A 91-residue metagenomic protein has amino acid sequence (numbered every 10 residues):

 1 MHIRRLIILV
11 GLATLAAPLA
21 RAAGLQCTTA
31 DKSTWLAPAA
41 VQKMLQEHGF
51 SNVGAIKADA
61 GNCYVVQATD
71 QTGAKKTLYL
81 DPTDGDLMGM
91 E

Functional and structural regions predicted by a protein language model:
M1-R21: Classic N-terminal secretory signal peptides
A20-A30: Cleaved targeting-peptide boundary
T28-N52: Short, non-transmembrane alpha-helical segments in secretory-pathway proteins
V53-A58, E91: Surface-exposed patches in mature extracellular/periplasmic domains of secreted proteins
A55, V66-T69: Short beta-strand segments that buttress and anchor functional surface loops
Y64-Q67, Y79-L80: Conserved histidines in hydrophobic membrane contexts and catalytic metal-binding motifs
Q71-G73: Glycine-centered tight beta-turn/hairpin loop motif at sheet-sheet or coil-to-beta transitions
K76-M90: A short, surface-exposed beta-strand/turn
